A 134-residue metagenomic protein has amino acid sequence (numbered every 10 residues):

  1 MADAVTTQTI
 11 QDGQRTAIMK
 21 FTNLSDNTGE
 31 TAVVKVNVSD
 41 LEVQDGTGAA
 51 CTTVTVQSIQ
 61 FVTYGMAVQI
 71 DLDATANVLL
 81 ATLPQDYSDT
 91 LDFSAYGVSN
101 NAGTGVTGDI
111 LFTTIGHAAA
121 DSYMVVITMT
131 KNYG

Functional and structural regions predicted by a protein language model:
M1-Q60: N-terminal low-complexity, intrinsically disordered "leader/linker" segments enriched in small/polar and basic residues
M1-R15, T114-G134: C-terminal interaction-tip segments
M19, V56, I70, I110-F112 (+1 more regions): Hydrophobic beta-strand residues in large extracellular and virion-surface proteins
T31-V38, L79-Q85, V126: Short amphipathic beta-strand/extended segments with alternating polar/hydrophobic composition
Q60-Q69, A118-A119: Extended, low-complexity, turn-rich repeat/linker tracts enriched in Gly/Pro/Ser/Thr and Asp/Glu that occur
G65-P84: Short, surface-exposed beta-strand/strand-loop-strand elements in extracellular ectodomains
V78-S99: An anionic, turn-rich surface loop/hairpin at beta-sheet edges that serves as a generic interaction/coordination patch
Y96-S122: Noncatalytic modules at the cell exterior or secretory-pathway interfaces, chiefly beta-strand-rich lectin/adhesion
